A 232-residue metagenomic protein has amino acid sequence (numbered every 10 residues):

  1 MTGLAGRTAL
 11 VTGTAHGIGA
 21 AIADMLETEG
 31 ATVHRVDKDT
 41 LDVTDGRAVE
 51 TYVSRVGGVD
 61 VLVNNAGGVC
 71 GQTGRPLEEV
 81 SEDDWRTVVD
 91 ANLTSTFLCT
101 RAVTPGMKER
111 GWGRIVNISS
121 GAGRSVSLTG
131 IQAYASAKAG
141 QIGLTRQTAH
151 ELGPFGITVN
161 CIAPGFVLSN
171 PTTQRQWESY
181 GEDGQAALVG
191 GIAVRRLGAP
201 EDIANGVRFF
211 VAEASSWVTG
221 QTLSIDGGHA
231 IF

Functional and structural regions predicted by a protein language model:
A15-H16: Conserved glycine-rich cofactor-binding loop
G68-V69, V116-G140, T145-P154, F166: Catalytic loop of short-chain dehydrogenase/reductase
T73-L77, S81-V89, G184, L188: Substrate-binding pocket helix/loop in short-chain dehydrogenase/reductase
T100-R101, R146: A short, exposed helix-loop element centered on a Lys and neighboring polar residues
S125, V207-R208, T219-F232: Short C-terminal tail/terminal secondary-structure segment of NAD(P)H-dependent dehydrogenase/reductase domains
G153, T158, A163, V218-G220: Short, small/polar-rich loop/turn modules that mediate ligand/substrate recognition or access, typified
F166-G191: A glycine/serine/threonine-rich, flexible loop-to-helix segment that serves as the NAD(P) cofactor-binding "lid"
